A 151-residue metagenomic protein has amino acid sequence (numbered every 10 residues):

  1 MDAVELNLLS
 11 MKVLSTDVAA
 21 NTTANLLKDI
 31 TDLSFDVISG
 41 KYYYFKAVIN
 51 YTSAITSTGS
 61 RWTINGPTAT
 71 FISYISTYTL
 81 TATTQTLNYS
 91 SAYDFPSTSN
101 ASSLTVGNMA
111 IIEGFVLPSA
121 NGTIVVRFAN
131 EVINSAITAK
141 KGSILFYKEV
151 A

Functional and structural regions predicted by a protein language model:
M1-K28, T70, T138-A139, Y147-A151: Glycine-rich, low-complexity segments
K12-D17, A54-L117, K148-A151: Terminal beta-strand-rich extracellular "head" domains that mediate receptor/glycan or other ligand binding
L26-F35, G107-G114: Short beta-strands within extracellular/lumenal beta-sheet-rich domains
S34-D36, N50, F115-L117, F146: Generic structural detector for well-ordered beta-strands
V37-Y44, I55, S119-T123: Extended extracellular/luminal ectodomain segments enriched in beta-structured repeat modules
Y43-Y51, V126-F128: A short beta-strand element within beta-rich, extracytoplasmic domains of secreted/secretory-pathway proteins
T52-T56, V132-S135: Short, cysteine-centered beta-strand-loop-beta hairpins and adjacent loop/turn segments enriched in charged/polar
P67, S119-A151: C-terminal interaction-tip segments
